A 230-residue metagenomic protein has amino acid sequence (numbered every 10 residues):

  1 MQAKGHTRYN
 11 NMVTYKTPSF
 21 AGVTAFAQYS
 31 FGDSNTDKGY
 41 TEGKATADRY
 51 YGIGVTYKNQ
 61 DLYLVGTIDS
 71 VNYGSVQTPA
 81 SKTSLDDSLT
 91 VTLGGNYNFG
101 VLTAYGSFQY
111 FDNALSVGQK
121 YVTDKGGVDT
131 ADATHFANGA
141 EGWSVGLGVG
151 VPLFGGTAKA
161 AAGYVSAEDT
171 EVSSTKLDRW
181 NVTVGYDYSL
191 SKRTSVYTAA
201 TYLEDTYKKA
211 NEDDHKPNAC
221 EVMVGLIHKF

Functional and structural regions predicted by a protein language model:
M1-Y51, K120-A133: Surface-exposed coil loops of outer-membrane beta-barrel proteins
T17-P18, Y29, Y57-N59, N96-F99 (+4 more regions): Residue-level signature of outer-membrane beta-barrel architecture
F26-Q28, Y105-S107, A161, Y197-A199: Outer-envelope exported proteins of Gram-negative bacteria
G52-T183: Detector for outer-membrane/organellar transmembrane beta-barrel domains, recognizing the amphipathic beta-strand
G156-A158, Y186, T194, H228: Polar/charged side chains located within well-ordered beta-strands of beta-rich proteins
T183-T201, D205: C-terminal closing repeat unit and adjoining cap/tail of repeat-based domains
D213-H215: Extended amphipathic alpha-helical coiled-coil/heptad-repeat regions
P217-F230: Outer-membrane beta-barrel "beta-signal"
